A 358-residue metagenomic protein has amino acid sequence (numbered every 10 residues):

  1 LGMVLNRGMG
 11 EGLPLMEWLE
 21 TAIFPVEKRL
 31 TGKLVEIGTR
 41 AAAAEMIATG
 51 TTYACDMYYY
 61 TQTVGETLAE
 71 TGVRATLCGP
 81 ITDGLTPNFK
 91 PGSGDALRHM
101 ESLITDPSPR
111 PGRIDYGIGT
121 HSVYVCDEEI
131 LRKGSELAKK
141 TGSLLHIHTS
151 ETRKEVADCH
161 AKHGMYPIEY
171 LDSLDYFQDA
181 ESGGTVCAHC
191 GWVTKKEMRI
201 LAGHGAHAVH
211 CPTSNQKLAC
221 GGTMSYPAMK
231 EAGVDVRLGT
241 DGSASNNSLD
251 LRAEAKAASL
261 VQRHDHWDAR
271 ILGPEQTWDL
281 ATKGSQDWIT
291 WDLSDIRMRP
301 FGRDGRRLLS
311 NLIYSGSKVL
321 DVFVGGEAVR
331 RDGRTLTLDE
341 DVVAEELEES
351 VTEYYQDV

Functional and structural regions predicted by a protein language model:
M3-I37, T76-L97, T152-S182, H204-H207 (+1 more regions): Active-site gating loops and adjacent loop-to-helix segments of metal-dependent hydrolytic enzymes
R7-V73, L97-R110, E348-S350, Q356: Alpha-helical scaffold segments that flank or form the walls of functional sites
T39-M46, H207, N215-C220, Q262-G302 (+1 more regions): C-terminal helical cap
G50, L68, I118, H148 (+8 more regions): Divalent metal-coordination and catalytic microenvironments
T63-K196: Metal-coordinating catalytic core of metallo-dependent amide/deamination hydrolases
S173-A180, Y226-S294, I313: His/Asp/Glu-enriched, well-ordered alpha-helical/loop segment that forms or immediately abuts the divalent-metal
T194-K196, I200-T240: A conserved active-site cap/scaffold subdomain adjacent to cofactor or substrate pockets
E275, T282-V358: Active-site microenvironment of metallo-dependent hydrolases
